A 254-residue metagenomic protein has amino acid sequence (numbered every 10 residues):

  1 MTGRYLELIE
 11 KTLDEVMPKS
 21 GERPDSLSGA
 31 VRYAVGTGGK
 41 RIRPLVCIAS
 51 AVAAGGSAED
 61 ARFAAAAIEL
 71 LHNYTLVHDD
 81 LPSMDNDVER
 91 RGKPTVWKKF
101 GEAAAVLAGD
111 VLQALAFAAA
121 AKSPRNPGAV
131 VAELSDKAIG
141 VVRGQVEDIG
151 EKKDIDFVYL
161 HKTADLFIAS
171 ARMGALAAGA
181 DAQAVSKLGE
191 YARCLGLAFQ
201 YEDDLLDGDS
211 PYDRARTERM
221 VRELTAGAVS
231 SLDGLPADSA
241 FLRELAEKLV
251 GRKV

Functional and structural regions predicted by a protein language model:
M1-V254: All-alpha prenyltransferase/terpene-synthase fold signal
